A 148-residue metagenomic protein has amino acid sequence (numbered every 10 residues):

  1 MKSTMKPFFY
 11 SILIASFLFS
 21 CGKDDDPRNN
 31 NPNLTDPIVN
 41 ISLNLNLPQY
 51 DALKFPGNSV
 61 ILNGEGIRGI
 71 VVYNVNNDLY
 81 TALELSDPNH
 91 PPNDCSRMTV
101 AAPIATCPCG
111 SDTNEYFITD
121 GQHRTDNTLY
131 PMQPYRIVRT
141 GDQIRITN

Functional and structural regions predicted by a protein language model:
M1-F9: Bacterial N-terminal signal peptides that target proteins for export
S11-A15: Alpha-helical transmembrane segments
F17-S20: C-terminal motif of bacterial Sec signal peptides marking the signal peptidase cleavage site
D24-A102, F117-I118, Q133-N148: N-terminal pre-ligand scaffold of iron-sulfur
D87, C107-C109: Short cysteine-rich clusters marking metal-coordination/redox-active sites
E115-H123: Short metal-binding segments enriched for Cys and/or His
R124-Y130: Short, highly charge-biased, low-complexity peptide segments
